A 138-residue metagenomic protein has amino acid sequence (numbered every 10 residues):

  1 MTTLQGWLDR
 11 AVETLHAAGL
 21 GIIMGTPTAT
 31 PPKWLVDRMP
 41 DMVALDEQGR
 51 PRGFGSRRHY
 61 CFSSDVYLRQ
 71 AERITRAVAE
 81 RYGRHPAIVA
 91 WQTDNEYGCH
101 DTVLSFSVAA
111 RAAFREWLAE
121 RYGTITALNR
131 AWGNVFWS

Functional and structural regions predicted by a protein language model:
M1-G53, L68, T75-A79: Aromatic-lined substrate-binding rim segments of carbohydrate-active enzymes
E47-S138: Polysaccharide-binding and catalytic clefts of secreted carbohydrate-active enzymes
